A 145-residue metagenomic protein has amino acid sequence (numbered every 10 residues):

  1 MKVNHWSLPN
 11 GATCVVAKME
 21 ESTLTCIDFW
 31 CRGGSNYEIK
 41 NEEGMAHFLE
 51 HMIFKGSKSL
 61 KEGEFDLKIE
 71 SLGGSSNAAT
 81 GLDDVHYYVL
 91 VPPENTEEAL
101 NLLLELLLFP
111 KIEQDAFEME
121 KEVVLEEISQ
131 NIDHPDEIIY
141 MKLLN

Functional and structural regions predicted by a protein language model:
M1-E64, N101: His/Glu-rich zincin catalytic helix
C31, S57-K58, D66-N145: Acidic/histidine-enriched segments that form metal/cofactor-coordinating and catalytic pocket/exosite environments
